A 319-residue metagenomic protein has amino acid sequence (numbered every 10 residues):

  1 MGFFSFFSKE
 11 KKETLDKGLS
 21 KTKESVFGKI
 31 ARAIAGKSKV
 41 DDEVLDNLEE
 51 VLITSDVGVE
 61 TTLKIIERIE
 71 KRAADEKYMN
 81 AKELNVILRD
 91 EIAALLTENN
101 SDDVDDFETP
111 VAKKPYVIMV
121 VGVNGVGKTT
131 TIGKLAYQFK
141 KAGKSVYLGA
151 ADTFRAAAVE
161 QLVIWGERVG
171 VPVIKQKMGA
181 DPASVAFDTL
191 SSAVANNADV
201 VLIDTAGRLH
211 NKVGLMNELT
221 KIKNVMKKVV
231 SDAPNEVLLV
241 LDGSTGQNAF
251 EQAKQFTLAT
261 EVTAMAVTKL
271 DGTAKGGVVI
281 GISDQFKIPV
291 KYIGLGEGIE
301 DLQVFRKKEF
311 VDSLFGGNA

Functional and structural regions predicted by a protein language model:
G2, K9-L15, S20: Switch/coupling subdomain of P-loop NTPase systems
F3, V104-D106, L135, E251-A253 (+1 more regions): Short beta-alpha junctions and helix-cap segments that line functional grooves
S5-S8, N196: Intrinsically disordered, compositionally biased charged tails
F6-F7, S313-A319: P-loop NTPase catalytic nucleotide-binding module
D16, S20-A151, A158-M178, A186-V194 (+1 more regions): Primarily NTPase-proximal linker/entry elements flanking Walker-type ATP/GTP-binding cores
V59-T61, R155, D271, I299: Short hydrophobic/aromatic residue motifs in ordered secondary structure
Q161, D181-N196, N211-G316: Conserved catalytic-core segment of NTP-binding enzymes
A206-R208: Short glycine-rich anion-binding loops that position phosphate/pyrophosphate groups of nucleotides and phosphorylated
